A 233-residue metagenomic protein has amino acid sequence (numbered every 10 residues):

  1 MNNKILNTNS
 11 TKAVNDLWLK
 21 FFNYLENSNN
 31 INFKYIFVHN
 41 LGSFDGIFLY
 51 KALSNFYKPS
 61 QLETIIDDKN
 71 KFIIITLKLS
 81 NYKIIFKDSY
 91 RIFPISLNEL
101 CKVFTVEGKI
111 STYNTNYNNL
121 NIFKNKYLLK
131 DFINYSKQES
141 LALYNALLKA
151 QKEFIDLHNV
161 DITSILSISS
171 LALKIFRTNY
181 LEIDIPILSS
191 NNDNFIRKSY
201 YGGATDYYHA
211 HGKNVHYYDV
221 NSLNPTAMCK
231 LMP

Functional and structural regions predicted by a protein language model:
M1-N2, P233: Aromatic/acidic cage segments in peptide-binding pockets
N2-K126, Y135-Q138: Conserved DEDDh/DEDDy metal-dependent 3′-5′ exonuclease domain
N119-P233: Common nucleic-acid-contacting/processivity interface regions adjacent to the catalytic cores of nucleic-acid enzymes
